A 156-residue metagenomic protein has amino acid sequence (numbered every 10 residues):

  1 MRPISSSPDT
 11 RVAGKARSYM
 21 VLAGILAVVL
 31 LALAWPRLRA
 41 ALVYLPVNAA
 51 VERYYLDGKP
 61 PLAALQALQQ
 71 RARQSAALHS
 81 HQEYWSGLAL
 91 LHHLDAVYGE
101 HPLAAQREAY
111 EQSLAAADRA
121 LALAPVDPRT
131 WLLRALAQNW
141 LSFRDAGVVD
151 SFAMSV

Functional and structural regions predicted by a protein language model:
M1-A13: N-terminal Lys/Arg-rich, disordered targeting/topogenic segments
S18-R37: Hydrophobic membrane-insertion alpha-helices, especially the h-region of bacterial N-terminal signal peptides
L38-L56, A77-G99, V126-W140, V156: Amphipathic alpha-helical repeat scaffolds of TPR domains
L62-Q112: Extracytoplasmic/periplasmic/luminal assembly and interaction segments in envelope/secretory/respiratory proteins
Q69-A72, A117, F152: Hydrophobic/aromatic packing residues within the alpha-helices of TPR/SEL1-like helical repeat arrays
Q74-S75, R119-A120, S155: Canonical positions in the second alpha-helix
V148-M154: TPR/TPR-like (Sel1-like) alpha-helical repeat modules
